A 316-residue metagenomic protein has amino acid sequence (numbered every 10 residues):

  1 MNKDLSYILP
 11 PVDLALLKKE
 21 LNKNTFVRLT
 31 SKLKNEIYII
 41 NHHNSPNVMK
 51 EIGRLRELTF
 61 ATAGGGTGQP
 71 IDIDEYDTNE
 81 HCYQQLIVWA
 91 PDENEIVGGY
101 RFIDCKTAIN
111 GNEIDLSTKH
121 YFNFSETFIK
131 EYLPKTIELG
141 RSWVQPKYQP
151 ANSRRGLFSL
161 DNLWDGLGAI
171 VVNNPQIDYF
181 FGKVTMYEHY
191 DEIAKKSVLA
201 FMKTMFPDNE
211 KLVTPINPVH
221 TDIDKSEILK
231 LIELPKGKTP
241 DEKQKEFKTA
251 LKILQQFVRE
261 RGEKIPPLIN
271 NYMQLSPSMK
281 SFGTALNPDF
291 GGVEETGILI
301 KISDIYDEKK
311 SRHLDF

Functional and structural regions predicted by a protein language model:
N2-H43: Conserved N-terminal entry element of GNAT/NAT acetyltransferase domains
L29-E75, Q85-D92, I96-R101: Short amphipathic alpha-helix that is part of the acyltransferase structural core
N41-N44, A90-D92, R101-T107, R141-W143 (+3 more regions): Short, flexible loop/turn elements at secondary-structure junctions
E57, T67, T107-P277: Acyl-donor binding region in acyl/amide transferases
G65, E80-H81, I87-A90, E95-N123: Scaffold helices S1-S3 of the voltage-sensor/voltage-sensor-like domain in six-transmembrane cation channels
Y76-I87, N110, M279-K280, G291-T296 (+1 more regions): A short helix-loop-beta-strand connector motif used in the catalytic cores of GNAT acetyltransferases and, in some
E260-E263, Q274, G292-G297, S303-D304: Extended effector regions of multi-domain proteins
M279-K280, L286-F290, I300-F316: Low-complexity, glycine/alanine/valine/leucine- and proline-rich hydrophobic stretches
